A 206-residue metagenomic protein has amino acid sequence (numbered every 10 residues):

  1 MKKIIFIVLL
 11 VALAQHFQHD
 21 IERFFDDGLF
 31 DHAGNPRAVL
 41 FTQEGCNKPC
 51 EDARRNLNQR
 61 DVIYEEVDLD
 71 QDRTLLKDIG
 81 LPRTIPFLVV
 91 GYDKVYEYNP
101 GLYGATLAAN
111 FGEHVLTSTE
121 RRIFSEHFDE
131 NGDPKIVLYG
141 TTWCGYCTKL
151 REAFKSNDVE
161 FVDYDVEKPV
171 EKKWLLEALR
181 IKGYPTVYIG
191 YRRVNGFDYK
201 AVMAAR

Functional and structural regions predicted by a protein language model:
M1, D61, G91, E97-N99 (+3 more regions): Polar/charged low-complexity regions in secreted precursors and cytosolic/nuclear IDRs
K2-H19: Hydrophobic membrane-insertion alpha-helices, especially the h-region of bacterial N-terminal signal peptides
D27-E65, I123-V159: Local sequence-structure signature of Cys/Sec-based thiol-disulfide redox active-site neighborhoods
E44-K48, Q71-R73, K94-Y96, T142-G145 (+1 more regions): Solvent-exposed loop/turn segments at secondary-structure junctions within structured extracellular/periplasmic domains
K48, D52, L102, Y146-K149 (+3 more regions): Extracytoplasmic/secreted proteins, especially bacterial periplasmic and envelope-associated proteins
E65-I85, Y164-G183, R206: Thioredoxin-like thiol-disulfide oxidoreductase module
F87, P134, T142, K149-E152 (+3 more regions): Extracytoplasmic electrostatic interaction patches
G91-R122, Y188-R206: Non-catalytic, surface beta->alpha helical segment in thiol-disulfide oxidoreductase systems
